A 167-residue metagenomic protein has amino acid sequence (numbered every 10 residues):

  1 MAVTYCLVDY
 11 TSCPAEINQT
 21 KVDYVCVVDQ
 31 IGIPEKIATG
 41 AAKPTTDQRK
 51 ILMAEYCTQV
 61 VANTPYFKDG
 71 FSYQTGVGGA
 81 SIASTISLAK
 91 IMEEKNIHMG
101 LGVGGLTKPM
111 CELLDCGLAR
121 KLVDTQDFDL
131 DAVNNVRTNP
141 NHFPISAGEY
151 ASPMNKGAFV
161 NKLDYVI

Functional and structural regions predicted by a protein language model:
M1-S72, G79, A83-I167: Conserved phosphate- and dinucleotide-binding cores of soluble alpha/beta proteins, encompassing both enzyme active
